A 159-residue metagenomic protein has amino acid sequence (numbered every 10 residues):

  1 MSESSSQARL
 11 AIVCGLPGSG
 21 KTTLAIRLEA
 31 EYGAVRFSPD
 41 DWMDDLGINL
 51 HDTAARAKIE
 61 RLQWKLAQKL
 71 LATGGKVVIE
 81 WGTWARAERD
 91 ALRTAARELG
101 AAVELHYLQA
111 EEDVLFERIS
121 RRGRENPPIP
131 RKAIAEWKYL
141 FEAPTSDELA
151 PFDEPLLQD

Functional and structural regions predicted by a protein language model:
S2-C14, S19-T22, R27, E31 (+2 more regions): Conserved GTP-binding G-domain of TRAFAC-class P-loop NTPases and closely related GTPase folds
I12, F37, I79, H106: Conserved Rossmann-like nucleotide-binding pocket used by diverse enzymes that bind dinucleotide cofactors
V13-S19, R27-L28, H51, R86-A91 (+1 more regions): A structural preference for long, well-packed, hydrophobic secondary-structure segments
S19-G75, E117, R121: Conserved substrate/cofactor phosphate-moiety recognition/catalytic segment in nucleotide-dependent phosphotransferases
R36-S38, E60-Q63, A102-L105, I129-A133: Glycine-rich loops and low-complexity Gly/Arg-rich segments that provide flexible linkers or classic glycine-based
D45, T83-N126, L140: ATP-dependent NMP and nucleoside kinases share a basic, alpha-helical "lid"
H51, A55, W84, N126-I129: Pocket-edge positions in alpha/beta enzyme catalytic cores
A55-E104: Glycine-rich phosphate-binding loop used to anchor ATP phosphates in small-molecule kinases, encompassing both
